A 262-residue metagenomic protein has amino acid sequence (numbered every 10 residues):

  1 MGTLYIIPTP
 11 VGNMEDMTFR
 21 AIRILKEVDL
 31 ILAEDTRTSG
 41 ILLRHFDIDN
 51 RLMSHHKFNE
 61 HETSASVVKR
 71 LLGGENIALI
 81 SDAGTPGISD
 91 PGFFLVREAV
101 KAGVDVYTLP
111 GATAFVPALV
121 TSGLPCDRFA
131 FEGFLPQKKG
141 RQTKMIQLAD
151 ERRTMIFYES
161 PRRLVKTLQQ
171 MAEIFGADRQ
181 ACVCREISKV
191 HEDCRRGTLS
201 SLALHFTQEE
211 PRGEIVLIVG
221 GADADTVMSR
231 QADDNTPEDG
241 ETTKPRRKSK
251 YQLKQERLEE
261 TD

Functional and structural regions predicted by a protein language model:
M1-K57: Glycine-rich, flexible N-terminal cofactor/catalytic loop recognition
T3-L4, G74-A78, T154: Loop/turn-to-beta-strand initiation segments
V11-N13, D82-P86, P161-R163, A222-A224: Short glycine-rich anion-binding loops that position phosphate/pyrophosphate groups of nucleotides and phosphorylated
S54-H61, F134-P136: Conserved helicase motor
H56, S64-T113: Glycine/small-residue-rich loop that forms an oxyanion/phosphate-binding "nest" at active or ligand-binding sites
F94-E151: Class I SAM-dependent methyltransferase SAM-binding "motif I" and its flanking Rossmann-like core
T154, Y158-D262: A contiguous loop/helix-start segment that scaffolds small-molecule binding in enzyme catalytic cores
